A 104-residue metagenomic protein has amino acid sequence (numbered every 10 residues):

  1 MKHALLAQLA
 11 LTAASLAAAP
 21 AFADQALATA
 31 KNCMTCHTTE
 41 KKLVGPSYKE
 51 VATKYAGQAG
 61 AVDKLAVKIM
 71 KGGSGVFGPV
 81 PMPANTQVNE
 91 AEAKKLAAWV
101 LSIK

Functional and structural regions predicted by a protein language model:
M1-D24, K104: N-terminal export/targeting leaders of redox proteins
F22-T39: Sequence/structural segment immediately N-terminal to covalent heme-attachment motifs in c-type and related
T35, V44-Y55, K68-A97: Axial heme c-ligation environment in periplasmic c-type cytochrome domains
Q58: Acidic, glycine-rich flexible loop segments
W99-I103: C-terminal alpha-helix
